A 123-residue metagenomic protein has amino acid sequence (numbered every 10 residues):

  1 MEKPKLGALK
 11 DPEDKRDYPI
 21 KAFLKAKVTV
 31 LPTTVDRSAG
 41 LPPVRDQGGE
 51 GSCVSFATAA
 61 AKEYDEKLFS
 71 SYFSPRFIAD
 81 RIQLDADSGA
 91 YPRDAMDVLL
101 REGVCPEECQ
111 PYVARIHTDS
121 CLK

Functional and structural regions predicted by a protein language model:
M1-D36: N-terminal zymogen propeptides
M1-L6, L31, A59-E63, I82-K123: Predominantly the structural core of cysteine protease catalytic domains
P32-T34, S38-P42, P75, R101: Generic secondary-structure boundary/loop-capping signal
T34, S71, P75, P92-M96: Alpha-helix initiation and N-capping motif
A39-E50, I82-A86: A short glycine/serine-rich beta->alpha loop
Q47-S70: Alpha-helical support elements that line or immediately flank enzyme active sites and cofactor-binding pockets
Y72-D85: Acidic helix-start/capping segments at beta-turn-to-alpha-helix junctions
